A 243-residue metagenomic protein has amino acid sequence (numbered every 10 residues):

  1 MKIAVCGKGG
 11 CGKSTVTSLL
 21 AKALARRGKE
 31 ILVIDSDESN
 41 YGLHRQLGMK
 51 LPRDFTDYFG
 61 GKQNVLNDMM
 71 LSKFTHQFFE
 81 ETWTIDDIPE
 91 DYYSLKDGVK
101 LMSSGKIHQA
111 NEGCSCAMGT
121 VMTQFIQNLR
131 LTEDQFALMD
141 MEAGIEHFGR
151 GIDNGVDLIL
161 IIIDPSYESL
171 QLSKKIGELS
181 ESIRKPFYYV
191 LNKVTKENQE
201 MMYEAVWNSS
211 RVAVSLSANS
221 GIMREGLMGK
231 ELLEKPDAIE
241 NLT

Functional and structural regions predicted by a protein language model:
K2-S36: Walker A/P-loop phosphate-binding motif and the immediately C-terminal alpha-helix
A21, A25, D153, E181: Gly/Ala-rich phosphate-binding loop of Rossmann-like dinucleotide-binding domains, activating on the conserved
A23-D97: N-terminal phosphate/diphosphate-binding loop that engages ATP/GTP or pyrophosphate donors across diverse enzyme folds
E38-S39, I107-Q109, A143-G144, S166-Y167 (+2 more regions): Conserved nucleotide-binding/hydrolysis micro-motifs of P-loop NTPases
H76-I145: Phosphate-binding/switch loop-helix module in NTP-utilizing enzymes
S103, L160-D164, Y189-N192: Conserved beta-strand segments of the P-loop GTPase G domain that flank and frequently precede/overlap
Q124, N128-E133, H147-Y167: Inter-motif core of Ras-like GTPase G domains
E181-T243: C-terminal lobe/tail of nucleotide-utilizing enzymes
